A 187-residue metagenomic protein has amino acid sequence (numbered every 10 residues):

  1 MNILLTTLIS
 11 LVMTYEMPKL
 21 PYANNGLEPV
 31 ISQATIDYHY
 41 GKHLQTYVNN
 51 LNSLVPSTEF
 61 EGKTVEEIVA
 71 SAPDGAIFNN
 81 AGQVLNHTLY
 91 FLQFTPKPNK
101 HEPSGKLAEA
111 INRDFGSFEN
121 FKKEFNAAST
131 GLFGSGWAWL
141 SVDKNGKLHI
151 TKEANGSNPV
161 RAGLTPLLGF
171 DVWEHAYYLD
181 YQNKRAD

Functional and structural regions predicted by a protein language model:
M1-T7: Sec-dependent signal peptide recognition, specifically the positively charged N-region followed immediately by
I9-D187: Feature for soluble, non-membrane regions of globular proteins
